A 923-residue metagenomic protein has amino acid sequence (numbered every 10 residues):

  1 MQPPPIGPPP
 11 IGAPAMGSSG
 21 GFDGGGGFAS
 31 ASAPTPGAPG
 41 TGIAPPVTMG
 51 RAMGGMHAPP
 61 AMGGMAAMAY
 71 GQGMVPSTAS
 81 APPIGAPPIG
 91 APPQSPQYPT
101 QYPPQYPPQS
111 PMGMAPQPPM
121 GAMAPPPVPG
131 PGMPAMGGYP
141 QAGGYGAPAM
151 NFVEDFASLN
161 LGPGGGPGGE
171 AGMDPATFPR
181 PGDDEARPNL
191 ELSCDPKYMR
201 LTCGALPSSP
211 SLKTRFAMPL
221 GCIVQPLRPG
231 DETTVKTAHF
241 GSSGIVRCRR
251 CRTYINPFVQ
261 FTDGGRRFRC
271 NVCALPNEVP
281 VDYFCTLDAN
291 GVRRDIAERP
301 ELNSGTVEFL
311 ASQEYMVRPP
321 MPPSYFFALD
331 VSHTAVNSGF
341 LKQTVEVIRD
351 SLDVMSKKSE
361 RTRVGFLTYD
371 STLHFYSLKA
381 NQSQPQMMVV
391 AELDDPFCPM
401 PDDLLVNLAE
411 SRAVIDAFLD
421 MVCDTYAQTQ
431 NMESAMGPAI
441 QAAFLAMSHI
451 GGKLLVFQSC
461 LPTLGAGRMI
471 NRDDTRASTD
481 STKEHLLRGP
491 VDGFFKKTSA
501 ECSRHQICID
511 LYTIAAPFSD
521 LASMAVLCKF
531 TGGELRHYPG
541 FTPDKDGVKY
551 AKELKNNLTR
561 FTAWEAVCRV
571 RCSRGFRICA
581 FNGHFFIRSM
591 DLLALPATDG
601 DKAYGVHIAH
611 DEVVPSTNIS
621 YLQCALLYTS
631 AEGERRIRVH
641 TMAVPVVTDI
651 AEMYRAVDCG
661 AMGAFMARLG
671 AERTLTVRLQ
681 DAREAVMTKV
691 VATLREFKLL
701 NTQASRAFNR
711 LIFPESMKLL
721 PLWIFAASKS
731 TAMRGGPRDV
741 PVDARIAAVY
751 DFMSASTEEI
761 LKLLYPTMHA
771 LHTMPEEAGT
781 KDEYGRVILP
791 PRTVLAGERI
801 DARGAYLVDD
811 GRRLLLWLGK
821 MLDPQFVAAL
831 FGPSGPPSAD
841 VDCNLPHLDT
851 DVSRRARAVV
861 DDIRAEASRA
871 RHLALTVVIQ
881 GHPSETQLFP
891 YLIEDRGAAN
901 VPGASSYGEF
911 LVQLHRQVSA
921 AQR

Functional and structural regions predicted by a protein language model:
M1-R923: Extended acidic, low-complexity intrinsically disordered regions
